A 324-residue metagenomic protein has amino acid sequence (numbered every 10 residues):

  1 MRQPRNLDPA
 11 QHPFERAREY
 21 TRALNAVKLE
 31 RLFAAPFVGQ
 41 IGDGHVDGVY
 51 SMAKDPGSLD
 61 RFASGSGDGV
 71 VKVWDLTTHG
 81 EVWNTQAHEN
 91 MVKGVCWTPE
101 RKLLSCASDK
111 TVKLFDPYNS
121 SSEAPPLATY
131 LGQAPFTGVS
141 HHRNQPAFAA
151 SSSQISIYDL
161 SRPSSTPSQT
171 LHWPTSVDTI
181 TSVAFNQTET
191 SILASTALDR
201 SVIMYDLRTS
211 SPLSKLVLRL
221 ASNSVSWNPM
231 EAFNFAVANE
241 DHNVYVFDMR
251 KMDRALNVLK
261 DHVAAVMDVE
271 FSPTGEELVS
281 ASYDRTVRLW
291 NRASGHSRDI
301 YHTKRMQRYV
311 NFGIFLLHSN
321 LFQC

Functional and structural regions predicted by a protein language model:
M1-V46: Intrinsically disordered terminal extensions that flank WD40 beta-propeller domains in eukaryotic WD-repeat scaffold
P36-G39, G80-W83, E123-L127, T166-T170 (+3 more regions): A structural motif specific to WD40 beta-propellers
I41-V49, Q86-V92, T129-F136, H172-I180 (+3 more regions): WD40/WD-repeat beta-propeller blade N-cap
M52, V71-D75, V95, V112-Y118 (+5 more regions): WD40-repeat beta-propellers
M52-L59, V95-R101, V139-Q145, V183-T190 (+4 more regions): Loop/turn segments within WD40 beta-propeller blades
S64-D68, C106-K110, A150-S153, T196-D199 (+3 more regions): Conserved strand-to-loop turn within each blade of WD40 beta-propeller repeats
Y130-N228, F233-N234: Solenoidal tandem-repeat scaffolds enriched in leucines and small polar residues
P212-C324: Structured C-terminal portions of repeat-based eukaryotic scaffold domains
